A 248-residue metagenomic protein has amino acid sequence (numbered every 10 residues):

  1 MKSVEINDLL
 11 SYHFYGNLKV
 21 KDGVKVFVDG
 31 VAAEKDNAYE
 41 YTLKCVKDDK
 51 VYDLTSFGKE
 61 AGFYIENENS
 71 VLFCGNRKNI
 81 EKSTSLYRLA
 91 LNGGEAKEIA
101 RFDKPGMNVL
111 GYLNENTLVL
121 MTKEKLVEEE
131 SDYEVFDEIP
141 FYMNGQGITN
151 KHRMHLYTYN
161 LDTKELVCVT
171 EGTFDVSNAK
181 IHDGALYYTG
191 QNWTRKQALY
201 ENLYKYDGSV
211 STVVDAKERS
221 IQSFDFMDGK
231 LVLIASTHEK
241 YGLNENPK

Functional and structural regions predicted by a protein language model:
M1-H13, D48-D49, L166-C168: A short helix->beta-strand "capping" segment at the edge of beta-propeller domains
M1-L9, N114, T194, H238-E239: Short, Lys/Arg-enriched, disordered terminal segments
N7-Y41, S177-A179: Beta-strand-rich domains and repeat architectures in extracellular enzymes and scaffolds, especially beta-propellers
L18-V24, F63-S70, V109-T117, N178-A185 (+1 more regions): Blade-terminus and WD-like Trp-Asp/Gly-His loop motifs, strongest in beta-propeller folds
D29-T42, T55-A61, G75-Y87, F102-G106 (+5 more regions): A flexible loop/linker signature enriched in serine peptidases of the S9 family
K47-D49, A90-G94, N160-K164, Y206-S209: Short loop/turn segments that connect beta-strands within beta-propeller blades
G93-A96, P105-M107: Repeat-solenoid scaffold signature
